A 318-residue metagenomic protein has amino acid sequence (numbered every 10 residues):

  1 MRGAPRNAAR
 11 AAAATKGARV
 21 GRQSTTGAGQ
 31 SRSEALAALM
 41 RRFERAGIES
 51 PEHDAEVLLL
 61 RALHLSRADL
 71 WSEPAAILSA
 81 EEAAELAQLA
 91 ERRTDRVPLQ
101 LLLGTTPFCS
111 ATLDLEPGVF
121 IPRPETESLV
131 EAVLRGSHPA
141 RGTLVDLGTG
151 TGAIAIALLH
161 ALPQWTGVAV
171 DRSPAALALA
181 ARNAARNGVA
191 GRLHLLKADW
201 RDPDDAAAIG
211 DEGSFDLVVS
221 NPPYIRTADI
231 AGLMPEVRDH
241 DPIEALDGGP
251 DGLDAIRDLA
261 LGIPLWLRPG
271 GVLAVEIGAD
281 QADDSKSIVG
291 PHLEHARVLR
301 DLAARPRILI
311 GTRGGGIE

Functional and structural regions predicted by a protein language model:
R2-L70, L78: Non-catalytic accessory regions of SAM-dependent methyltransferases
G21, E52, V57-R135: Conserved AdoMet
G47-I48, L162-Q164, A185-A190, W266 (+1 more regions): Short helix-capping segments at alpha-helix termini
L58, R96, T126, I154 (+6 more regions): Residue-level signal for inorganic ion chemistry
P124-G232: Conserved SAM/SAH cofactor-binding pocket of Class I
Y224-D254: Mobile active-site "lid"/loop adjacent to the S-adenosyl-L-methionine
P250-T312: Conserved Class I SAM-dependent methyltransferase catalytic core
G314-E318: Flexible, glycine-/basic-rich loop-and-beta segments that form/coincide with the SAM-dependent methyltransferase
